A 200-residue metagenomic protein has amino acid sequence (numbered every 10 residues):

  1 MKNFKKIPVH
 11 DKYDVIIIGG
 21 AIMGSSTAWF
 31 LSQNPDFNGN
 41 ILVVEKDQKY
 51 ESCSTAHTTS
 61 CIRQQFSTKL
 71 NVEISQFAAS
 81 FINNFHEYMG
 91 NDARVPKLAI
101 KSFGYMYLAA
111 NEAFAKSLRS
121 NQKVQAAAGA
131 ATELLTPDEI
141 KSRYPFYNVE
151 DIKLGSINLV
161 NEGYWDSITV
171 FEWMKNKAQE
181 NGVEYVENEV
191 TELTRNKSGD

Functional and structural regions predicted by a protein language model:
M1-V15, F30-N40: Extreme N-terminal leader/targeting segments of oxidoreductases
G19-S25, K46: Glycine-rich Rossmann-fold phosphate-binding loop(s) that bind the pyrophosphate of adenine dinucleotide cofactors
S32-T55: Glycine-rich FAD pyrophosphate-binding loop
K46, P137, V190: Active-site loop/turn elements of alpha/beta-hydrolase fold enzymes, especially the short glycine-/histidine-rich
T59-R143: Dinucleotide-binding Rossmann-like beta1-alpha1 core, especially the glycine-rich loop that anchors the ADP
F103, A113, Y144-K153, R195-D200: A short, glycine/Asx- and small/polar-enriched loop/turn that sits immediately N-terminal to a beta-strand
I157-D200: Helical element adjacent to the flavin cofactor pocket in flavoenzyme catalytic cores
